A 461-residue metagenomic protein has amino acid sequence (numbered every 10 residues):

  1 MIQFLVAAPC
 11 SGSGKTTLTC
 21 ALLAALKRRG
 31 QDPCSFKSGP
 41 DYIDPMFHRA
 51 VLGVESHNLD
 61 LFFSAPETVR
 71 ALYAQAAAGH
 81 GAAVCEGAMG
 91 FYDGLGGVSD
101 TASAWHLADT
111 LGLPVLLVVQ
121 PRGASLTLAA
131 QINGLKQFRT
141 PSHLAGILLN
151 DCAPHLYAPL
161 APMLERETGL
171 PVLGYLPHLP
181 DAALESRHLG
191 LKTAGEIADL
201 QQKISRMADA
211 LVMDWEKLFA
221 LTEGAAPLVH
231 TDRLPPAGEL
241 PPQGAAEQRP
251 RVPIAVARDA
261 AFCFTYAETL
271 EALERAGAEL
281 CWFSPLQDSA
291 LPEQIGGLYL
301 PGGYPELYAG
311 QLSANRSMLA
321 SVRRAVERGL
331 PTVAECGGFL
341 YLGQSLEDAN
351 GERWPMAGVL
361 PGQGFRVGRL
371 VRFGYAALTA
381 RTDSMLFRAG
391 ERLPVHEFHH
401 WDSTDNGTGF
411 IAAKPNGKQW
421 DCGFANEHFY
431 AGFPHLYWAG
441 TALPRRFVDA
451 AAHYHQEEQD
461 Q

Functional and structural regions predicted by a protein language model:
I2-L111, V119-G146, D151-A158: ATP-dependent carboxylate-amine ligase catalytic core
L5, V84-E86, L116-V118, L148 (+3 more regions): Structural motif
K37-S38, V172-P180, E279-Q287: Beta-strand->loop->alpha-helix junctions that form or flank phosphate-binding loops in nucleotide-handling enzymes
A108, A245, F262-E274, E279-C281 (+2 more regions): C-terminal and late-domain segments of enzyme folds
L113, L170, E327-P331: A short helix->loop->beta-strand "cap" motif at the edges of active sites that frequently abuts
S125-A246: Internal gly/pro-rich beta-alpha loop/helix module that stabilizes soluble enzyme cofactors or their anionic handles
P250-R316, A320-E327: Phosphate-binding active sites in nucleotide-utilizing proteins
P305-S384: Cysteine-nucleophile active-site neighborhood
